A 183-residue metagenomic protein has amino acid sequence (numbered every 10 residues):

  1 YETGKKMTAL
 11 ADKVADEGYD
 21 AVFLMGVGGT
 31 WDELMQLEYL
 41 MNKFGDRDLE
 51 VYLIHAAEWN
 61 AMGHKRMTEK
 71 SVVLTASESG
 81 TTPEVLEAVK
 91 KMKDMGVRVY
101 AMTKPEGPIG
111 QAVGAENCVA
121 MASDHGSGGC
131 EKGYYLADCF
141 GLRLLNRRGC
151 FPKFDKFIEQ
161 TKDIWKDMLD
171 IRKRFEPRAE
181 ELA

Functional and structural regions predicted by a protein language model:
Y1-T3, E50-L53, S77-S79, K166-R174: Short, flexible loop segments at the rims of nucleotide/cofactor-binding pockets, characterized by
E2-G18, D170-L182: A short, well-structured juxtamembrane/interface segment
T8, E38, R66, G141-L142 (+3 more regions): Residue-level detector of solvent-exposed, low-hydrophobicity positions
A15-D155: Glycine-rich phosphate-binding loops that contact phosphosugars or nucleotide phosphates
L144-E180: Internal, active-site/partner-interface "lid" segment
